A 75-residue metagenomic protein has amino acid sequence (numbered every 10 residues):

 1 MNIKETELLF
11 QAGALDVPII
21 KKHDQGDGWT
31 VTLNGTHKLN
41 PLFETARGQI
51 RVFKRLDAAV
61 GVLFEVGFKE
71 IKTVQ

Functional and structural regions predicted by a protein language model:
M1, Q25-W29, L63: Short low-complexity stretches enriched in small and charged residues
M1-K22, P41: The feature represents the first ordered module of a protein
F10-Q11, T32-G35, D57: Alpha-helix boundary/capping detector
K21-G48: Short aromatic-glycine-(Arg/Gly/Cys) micro-motifs in beta-strand/loop hairpins
K54-F68: A short, charged, amphipathic alpha-helix used as a generic interaction element across diverse proteins
E70-Q75: Short hydrophobic/aromatic patches at helix-to-coil boundaries
